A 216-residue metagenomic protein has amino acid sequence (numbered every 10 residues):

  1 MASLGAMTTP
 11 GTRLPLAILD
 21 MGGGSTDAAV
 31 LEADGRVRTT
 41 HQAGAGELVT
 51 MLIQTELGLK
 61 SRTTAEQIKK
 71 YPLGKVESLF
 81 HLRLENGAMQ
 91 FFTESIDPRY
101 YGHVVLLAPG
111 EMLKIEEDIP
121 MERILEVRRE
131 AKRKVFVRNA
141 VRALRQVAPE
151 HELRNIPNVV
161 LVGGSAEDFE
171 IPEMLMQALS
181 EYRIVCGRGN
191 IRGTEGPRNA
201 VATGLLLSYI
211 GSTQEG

Functional and structural regions predicted by a protein language model:
L4-M7, A166-E173, V185-G216: Glycine-rich phosphate-binding/hydrolytic loop that grips phosphoryl groups
P10-V37: Gly/Thr-rich phosphate-binding beta-strand-loop-beta motif of the actin/hexokinase/Hsp70
L14-D20, R62-K70, G204-G216: A polyampholytic, Gly/Pro-enriched intrinsically disordered region
I18-T26, G44-E47, G163-A166: A short acidic Gly-Thr/Ser loop motif
E32-R133, P149, N155, G163: Phosphate-binding glycine-rich/basic clefts of nucleotide- and phosphate-handling proteins, predominantly
R129-A140, P197-A202: Phosphate/oxyanion-binding active-site loops and adjacent basic polyanion-contact surfaces
R133, L153-M176: Glycine-rich phosphate-binding loops at beta-strand->alpha-helix junctions
A140-N158: Phosphate/pyrophosphate-binding loops at sites that engage ATP/ADP/AMP, CoA/4′-phosphopantetheine, polyphosphate
